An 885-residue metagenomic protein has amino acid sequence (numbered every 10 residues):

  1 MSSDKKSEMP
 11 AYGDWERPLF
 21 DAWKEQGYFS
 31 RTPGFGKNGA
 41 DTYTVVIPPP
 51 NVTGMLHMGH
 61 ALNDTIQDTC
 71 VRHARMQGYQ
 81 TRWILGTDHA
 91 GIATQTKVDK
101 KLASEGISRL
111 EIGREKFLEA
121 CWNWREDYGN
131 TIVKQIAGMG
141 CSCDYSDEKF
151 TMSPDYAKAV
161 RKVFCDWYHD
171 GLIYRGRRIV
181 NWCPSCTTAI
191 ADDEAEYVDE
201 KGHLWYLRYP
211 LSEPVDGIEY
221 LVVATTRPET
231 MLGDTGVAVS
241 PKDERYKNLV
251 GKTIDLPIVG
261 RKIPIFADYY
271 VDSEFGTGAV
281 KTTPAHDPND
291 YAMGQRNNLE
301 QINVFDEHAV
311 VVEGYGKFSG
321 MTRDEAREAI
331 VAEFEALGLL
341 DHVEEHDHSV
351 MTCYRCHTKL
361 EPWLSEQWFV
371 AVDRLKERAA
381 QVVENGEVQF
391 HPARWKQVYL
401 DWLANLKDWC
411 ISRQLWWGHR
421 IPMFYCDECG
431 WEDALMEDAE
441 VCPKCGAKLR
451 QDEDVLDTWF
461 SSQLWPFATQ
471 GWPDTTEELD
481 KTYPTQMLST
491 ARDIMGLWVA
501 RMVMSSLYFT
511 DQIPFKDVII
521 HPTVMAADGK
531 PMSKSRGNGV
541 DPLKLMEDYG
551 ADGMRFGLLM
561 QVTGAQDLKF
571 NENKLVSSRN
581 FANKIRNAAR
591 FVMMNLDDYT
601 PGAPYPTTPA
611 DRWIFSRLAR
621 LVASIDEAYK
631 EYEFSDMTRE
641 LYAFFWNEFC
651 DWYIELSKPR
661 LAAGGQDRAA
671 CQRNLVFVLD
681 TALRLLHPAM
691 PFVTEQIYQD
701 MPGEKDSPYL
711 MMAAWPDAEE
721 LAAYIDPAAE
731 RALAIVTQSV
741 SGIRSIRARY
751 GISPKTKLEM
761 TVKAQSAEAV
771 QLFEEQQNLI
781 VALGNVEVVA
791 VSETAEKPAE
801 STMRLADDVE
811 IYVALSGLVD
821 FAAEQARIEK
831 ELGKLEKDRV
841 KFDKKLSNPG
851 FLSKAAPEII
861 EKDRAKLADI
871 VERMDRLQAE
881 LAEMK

Functional and structural regions predicted by a protein language model:
S2-K242, F266, T283-Y315, R323 (+9 more regions): N-terminal, positively charged nucleic-acid-binding surface of large information/translation enzymes
S7, A11, W15, M58-L62 (+31 more regions): Catalytic cores of large soluble enzymes that bind and process phosphate-bearing ligands
N38-I47, T69, E105-S108, V133-G140 (+9 more regions): Active-site-adjacent bridging/hinge elements
G59-V71, G78-Y79, T87-D88, Y156-A159 (+8 more regions): Structured ligand/cofactor/substrate-binding pocket environments in proteins
R72-Q80, K101-E111, K134, G138-C143 (+17 more regions): Secondary-structure transition/capping motifs at alpha-helix termini and the adjoining loop/turn into the next element
S104-E119, V388-F390, L543, G564-V576 (+1 more regions): Short, polar/flexible loop-turn hinges at active-site or ligand-entry regions and domain interfaces
C186, V259, C356, D427-C429 (+1 more regions): Short Cys/His-rich metal-coordination motifs, predominantly Zn2+-binding knuckles/fingers
Y206, D401-F460, L464, Y508-A551 (+1 more regions): Feature 926 captures the class I aminoacyl-tRNA synthetase adenylation module centered on the KMSKS loop
